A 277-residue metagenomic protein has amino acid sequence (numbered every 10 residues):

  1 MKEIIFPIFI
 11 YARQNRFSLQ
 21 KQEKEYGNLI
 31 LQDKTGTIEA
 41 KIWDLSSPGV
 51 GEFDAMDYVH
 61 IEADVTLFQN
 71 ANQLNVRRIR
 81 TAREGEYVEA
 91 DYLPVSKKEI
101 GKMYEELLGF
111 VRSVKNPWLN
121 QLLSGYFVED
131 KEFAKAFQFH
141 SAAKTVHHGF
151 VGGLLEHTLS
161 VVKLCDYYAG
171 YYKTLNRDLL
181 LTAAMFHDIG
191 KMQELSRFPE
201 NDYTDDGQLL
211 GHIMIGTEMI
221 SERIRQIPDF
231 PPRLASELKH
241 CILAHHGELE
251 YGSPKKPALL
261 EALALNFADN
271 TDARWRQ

Functional and structural regions predicted by a protein language model:
M1-P7, Y11: OB-fold nucleic-acid-binding modules
I10, M56, V161, I242 (+1 more regions): Divalent metal-coordination and catalytic microenvironments
Q14-E25, T37-D91: OB-fold single-stranded nucleic acid-binding module
N28-D33: Short, acidic/hydrophobic/Gly-rich beta-strand patch recurrent on exposed beta strands that often constitutes part
Q73-F139, I215: Extended, charge-rich, solvent-exposed interface segments
L119-L164, F186-G190: A short mid-domain helix/strand-loop element embedded in enzyme catalytic domains that forms or borders the active-site
T145-H147, E156-H157, Y167-W275: Divalent metal-dependent catalytic cores for phosphoryl transfer on phosphate-bearing substrates
